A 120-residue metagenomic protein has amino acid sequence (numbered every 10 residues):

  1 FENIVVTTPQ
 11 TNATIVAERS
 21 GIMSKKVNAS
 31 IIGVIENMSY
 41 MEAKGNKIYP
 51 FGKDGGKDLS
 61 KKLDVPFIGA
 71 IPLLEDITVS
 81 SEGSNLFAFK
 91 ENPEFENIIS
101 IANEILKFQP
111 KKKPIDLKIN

Functional and structural regions predicted by a protein language model:
F1-N12: Inter-motif core of Ras-like GTPase G domains
Q10-A13, S39-M41: Short, catalytically relevant binding-site loops at active-site mouths
G21-N120: C-terminal lobe/tail of nucleotide-utilizing enzymes
